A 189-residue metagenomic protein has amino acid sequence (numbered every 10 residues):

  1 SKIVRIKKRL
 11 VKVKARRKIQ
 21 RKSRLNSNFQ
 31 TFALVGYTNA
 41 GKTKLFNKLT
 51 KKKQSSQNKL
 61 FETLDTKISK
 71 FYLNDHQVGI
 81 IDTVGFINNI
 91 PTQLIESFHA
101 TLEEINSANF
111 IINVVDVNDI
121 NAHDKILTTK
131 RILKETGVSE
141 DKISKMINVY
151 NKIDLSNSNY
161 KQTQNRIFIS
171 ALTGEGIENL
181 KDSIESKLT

Functional and structural regions predicted by a protein language model:
S1-T31: Conserved P-loop NTPase architecture
R24-Q30, L49-G79, I87-A100, R131-I132: Switch I (effector-binding) loop of TRAFAC-class P-loop GTPase G-domains
T38, L49, L172-T173: The conserved Walker
T43: Walker A/P-loop
K53-S55, V84-I95, V114-H123, T173: Flexible beta-alpha connector loops of hexameric P-loop NTPases
L94-D119, E135-T136: Inter-motif core of Ras-like GTPase G domains
S139-I147, K152-T189: Canonical P-loop GTPase G-domain recognition
